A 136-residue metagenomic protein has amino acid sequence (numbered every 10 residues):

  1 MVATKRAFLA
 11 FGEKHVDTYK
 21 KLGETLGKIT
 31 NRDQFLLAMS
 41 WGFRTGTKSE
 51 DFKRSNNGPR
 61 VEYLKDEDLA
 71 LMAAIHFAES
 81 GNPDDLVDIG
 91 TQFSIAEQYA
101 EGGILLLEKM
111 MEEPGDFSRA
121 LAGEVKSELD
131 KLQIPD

Functional and structural regions predicted by a protein language model:
M1-K21, K48-D136: Charged, low-complexity intrinsically disordered terminal regions and linker tails
E24-R32, Y63-D66: Structural motif
I29-N56: Short, basic amphipathic alpha-helical segments that act as recognition/interaction helices in nucleic-acid-binding
